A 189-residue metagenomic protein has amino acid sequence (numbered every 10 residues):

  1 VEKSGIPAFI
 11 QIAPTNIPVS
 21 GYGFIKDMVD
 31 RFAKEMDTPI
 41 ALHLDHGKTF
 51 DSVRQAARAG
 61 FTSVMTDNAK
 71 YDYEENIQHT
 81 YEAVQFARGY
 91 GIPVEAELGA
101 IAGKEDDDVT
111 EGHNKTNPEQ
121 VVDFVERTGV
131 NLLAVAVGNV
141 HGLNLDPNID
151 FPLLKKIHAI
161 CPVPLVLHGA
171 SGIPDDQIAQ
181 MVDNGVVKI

Functional and structural regions predicted by a protein language model:
V1-N16, Y22-P39, H46-V163, L167 (+1 more regions): Alpha/beta enzyme core
